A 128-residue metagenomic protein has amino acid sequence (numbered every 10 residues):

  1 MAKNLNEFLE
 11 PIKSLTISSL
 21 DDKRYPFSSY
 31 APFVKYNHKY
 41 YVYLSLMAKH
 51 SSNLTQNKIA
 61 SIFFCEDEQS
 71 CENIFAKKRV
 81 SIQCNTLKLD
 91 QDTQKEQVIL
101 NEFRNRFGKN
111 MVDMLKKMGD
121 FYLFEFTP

Functional and structural regions predicted by a protein language model:
M1-T55, F63: An N-terminal domain-cap segment
S14, Y30, I59, R79-Q83 (+1 more regions): Broad gene-expression machinery/nucleic-acid interaction feature
D22, D67, Q91: Residues that form or immediately flank small-molecule/cofactor binding pockets and catalytic motifs
L44-K49, F63-S70, Q97-D113: Short acidic (Asp/Glu) patches
Q56-D67, A76-L87: Active-site-adjacent structural patch at catalytic or cofactor/ligand-binding sites
K78-P128: Charged, gly/pro-rich active-site loop segments
